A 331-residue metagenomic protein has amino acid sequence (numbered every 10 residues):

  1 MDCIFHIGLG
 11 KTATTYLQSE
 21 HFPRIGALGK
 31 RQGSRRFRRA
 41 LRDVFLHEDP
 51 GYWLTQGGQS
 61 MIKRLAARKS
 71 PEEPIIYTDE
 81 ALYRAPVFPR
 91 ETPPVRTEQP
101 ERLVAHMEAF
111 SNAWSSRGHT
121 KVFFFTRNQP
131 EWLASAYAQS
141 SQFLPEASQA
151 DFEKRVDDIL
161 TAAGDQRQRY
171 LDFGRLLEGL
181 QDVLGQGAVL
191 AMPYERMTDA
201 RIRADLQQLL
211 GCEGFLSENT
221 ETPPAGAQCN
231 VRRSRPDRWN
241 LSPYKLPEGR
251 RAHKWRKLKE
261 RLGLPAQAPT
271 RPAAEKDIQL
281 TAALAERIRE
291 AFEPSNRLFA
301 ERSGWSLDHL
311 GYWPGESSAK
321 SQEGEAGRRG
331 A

Functional and structural regions predicted by a protein language model:
M1-A331: Anion-recognition interface
